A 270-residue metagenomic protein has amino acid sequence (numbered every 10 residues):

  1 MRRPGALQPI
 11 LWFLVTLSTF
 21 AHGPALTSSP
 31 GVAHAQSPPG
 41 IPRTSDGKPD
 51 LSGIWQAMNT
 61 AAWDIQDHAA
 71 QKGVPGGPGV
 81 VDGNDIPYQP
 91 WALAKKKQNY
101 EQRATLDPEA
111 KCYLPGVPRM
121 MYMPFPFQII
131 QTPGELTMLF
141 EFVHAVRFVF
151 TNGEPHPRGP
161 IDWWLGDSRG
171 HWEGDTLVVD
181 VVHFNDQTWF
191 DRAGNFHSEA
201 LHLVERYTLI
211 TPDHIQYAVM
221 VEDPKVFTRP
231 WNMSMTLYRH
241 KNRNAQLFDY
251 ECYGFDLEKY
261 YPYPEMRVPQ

Functional and structural regions predicted by a protein language model:
R2-R3, I10-Q270: PEST-like low-complexity, intrinsically disordered acidic/proline/serine-rich tracts that flank trafficking/processing
